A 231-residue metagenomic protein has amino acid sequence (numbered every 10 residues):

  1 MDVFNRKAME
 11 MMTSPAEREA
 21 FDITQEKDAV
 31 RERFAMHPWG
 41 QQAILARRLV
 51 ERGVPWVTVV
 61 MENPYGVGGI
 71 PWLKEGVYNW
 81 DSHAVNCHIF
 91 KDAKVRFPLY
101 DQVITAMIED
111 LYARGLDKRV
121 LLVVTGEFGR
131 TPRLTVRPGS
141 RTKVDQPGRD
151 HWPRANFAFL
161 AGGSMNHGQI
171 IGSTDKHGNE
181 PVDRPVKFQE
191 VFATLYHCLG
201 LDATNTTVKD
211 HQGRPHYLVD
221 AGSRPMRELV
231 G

Functional and structural regions predicted by a protein language model:
M1-G231: Ligand-binding pockets and gating/stacking loops
